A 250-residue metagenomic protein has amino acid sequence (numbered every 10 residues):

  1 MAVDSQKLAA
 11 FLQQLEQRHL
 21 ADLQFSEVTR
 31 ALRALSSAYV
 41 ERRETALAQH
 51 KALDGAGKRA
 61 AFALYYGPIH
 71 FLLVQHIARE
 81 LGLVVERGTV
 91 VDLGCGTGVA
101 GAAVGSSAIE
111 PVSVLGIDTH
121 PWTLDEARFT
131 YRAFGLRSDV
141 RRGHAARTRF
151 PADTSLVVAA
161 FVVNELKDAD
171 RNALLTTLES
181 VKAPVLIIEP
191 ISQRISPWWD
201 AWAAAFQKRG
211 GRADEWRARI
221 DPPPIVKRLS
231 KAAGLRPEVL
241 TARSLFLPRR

Functional and structural regions predicted by a protein language model:
M1-A48: N-terminal auxiliary segments of SAM/dcSAM-dependent transferases
H50-I77: Class I SAM-dependent methyltransferase Rossmann-like catalytic core, especially the SAM/SAH-binding loop
T97-E110: Conserved SAM-binding loop of SAM-dependent methyltransferases across substrates and taxa, primarily the Class I
H120: Conserved SAM/SAH-binding beta-strand->alpha-helix loop
E126-P151: S-adenosyl-L-methionine
S155-A169: A short SAM/SAH-binding and catalytic strip from SAM-dependent methyltransferases
K182-S192: Conserved beta-strand signature within the Rossmann-like core of class I S-adenosyl-L-methionine
D200-Q207, R212-R250: SAM/dcSAM-binding transferase cores
